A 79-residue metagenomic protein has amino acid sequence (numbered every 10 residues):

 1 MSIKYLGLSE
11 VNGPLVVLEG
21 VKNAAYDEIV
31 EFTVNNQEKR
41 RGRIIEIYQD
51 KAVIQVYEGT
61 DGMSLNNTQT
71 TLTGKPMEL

Functional and structural regions predicted by a protein language model:
M1-K4, E10-L79: Acidic-enriched and Gly/Ser
